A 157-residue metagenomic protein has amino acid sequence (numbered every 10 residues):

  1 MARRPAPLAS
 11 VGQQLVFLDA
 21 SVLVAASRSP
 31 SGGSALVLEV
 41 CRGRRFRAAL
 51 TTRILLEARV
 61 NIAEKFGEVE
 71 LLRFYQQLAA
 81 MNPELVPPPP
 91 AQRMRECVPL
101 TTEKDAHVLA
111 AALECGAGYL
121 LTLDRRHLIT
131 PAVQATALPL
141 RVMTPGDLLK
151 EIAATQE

Functional and structural regions predicted by a protein language model:
M1-S31: Metal-dependent nucleic-acid phosphoesterase active-site entry motif
F17-L18, G33-K65: PIN/NYN-family metal-dependent endoribonuclease catalytic core
T52, L56-Q92: Domain-scale selection of a single, long terminal region that carries the protein's primary operational module
T52-R53, L123-R125: Short secondary-structure boundary segments
P83-L121, L128-V133: Active-site neighborhoods of divalent-metal-dependent phosphate/nucleic-acid chemistry enzymes
V98, G118-Y119, R126-E157: Acidic, PIN/NYN-like endoribonuclease modules and their adjacent C-terminal/linker elements
